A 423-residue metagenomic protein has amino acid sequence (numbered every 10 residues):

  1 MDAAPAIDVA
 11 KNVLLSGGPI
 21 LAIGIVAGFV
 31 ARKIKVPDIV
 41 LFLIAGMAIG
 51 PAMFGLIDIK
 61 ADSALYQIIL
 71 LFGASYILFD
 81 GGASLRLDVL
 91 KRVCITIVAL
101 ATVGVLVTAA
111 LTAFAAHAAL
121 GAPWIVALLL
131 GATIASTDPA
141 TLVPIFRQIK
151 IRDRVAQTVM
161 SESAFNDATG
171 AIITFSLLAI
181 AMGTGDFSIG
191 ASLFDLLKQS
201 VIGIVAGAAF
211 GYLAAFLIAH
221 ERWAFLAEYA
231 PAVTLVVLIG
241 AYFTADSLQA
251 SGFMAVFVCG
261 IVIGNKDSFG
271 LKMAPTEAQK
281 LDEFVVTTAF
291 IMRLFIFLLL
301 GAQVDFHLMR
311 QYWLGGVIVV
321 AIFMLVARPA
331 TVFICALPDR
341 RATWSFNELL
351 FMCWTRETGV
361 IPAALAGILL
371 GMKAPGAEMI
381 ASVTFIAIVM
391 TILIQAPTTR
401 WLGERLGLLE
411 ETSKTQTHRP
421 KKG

Functional and structural regions predicted by a protein language model:
M1-G423: Transmembrane helical cores of multi-pass secondary ion antiporters/exchangers
